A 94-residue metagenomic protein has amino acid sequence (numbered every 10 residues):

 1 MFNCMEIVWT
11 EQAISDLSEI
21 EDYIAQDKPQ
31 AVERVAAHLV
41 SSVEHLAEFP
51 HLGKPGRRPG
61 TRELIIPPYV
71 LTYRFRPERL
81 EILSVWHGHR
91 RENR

Functional and structural regions predicted by a protein language model:
M1-T61, R76: Basic, Lys/Arg-enriched alpha-helical interface segments
F2, E33, I66, V70 (+1 more regions): Enriched for short, Lys/Arg-rich terminal
